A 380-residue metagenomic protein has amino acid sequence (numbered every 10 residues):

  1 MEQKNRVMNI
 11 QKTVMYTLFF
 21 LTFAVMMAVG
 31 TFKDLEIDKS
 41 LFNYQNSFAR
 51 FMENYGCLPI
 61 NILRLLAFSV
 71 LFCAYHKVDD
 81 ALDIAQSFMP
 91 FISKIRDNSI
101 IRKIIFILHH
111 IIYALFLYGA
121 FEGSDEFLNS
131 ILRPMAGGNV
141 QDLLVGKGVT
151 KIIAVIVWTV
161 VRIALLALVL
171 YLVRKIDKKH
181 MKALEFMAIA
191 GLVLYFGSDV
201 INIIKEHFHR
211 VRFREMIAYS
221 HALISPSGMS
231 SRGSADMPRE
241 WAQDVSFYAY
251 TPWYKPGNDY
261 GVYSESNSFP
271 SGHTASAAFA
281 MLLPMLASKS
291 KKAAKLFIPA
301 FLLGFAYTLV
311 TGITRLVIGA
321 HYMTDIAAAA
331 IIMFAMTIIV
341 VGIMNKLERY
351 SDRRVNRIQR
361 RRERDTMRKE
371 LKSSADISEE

Functional and structural regions predicted by a protein language model:
E2-R162, K205-F213: N-terminal transmembrane-helix/juxtamembrane module of multi-pass inner/ER membrane proteins
E2-T13, H76-D79, G148, M237-E380: Membrane-embedded catalytic cores of phosphoryl/pyrophosphoryl-handling enzymes
F20, A24, L65-F68, L166 (+3 more regions): Hydrophobic alpha-helical transmembrane segments of multipass integral membrane proteins
T31, L71-I92, L168-K179, P284-K291 (+1 more regions): Structural signal for the C-terminal ends of transmembrane alpha-helices and the immediately following loop
L41, D79-D83, L128, V173-D177 (+3 more regions): Membrane-interfacial segments
R102, Y171-E206, R214-Y219, F301: Interfacial segments of alpha-helical transmembrane regions
N139-I189, N258-E265: Intrinsically disordered, low-complexity acidic Ser/Thr-rich regulatory segments
V211-F247: Juxtamembrane non-transmembrane "cap" segments at the membrane-aqueous interface of multi-pass membrane proteins
